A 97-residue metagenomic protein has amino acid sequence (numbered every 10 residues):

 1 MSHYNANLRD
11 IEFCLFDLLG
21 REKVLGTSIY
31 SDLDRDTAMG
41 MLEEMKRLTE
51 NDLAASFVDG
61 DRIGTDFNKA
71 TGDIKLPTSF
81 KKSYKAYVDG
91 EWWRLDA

Functional and structural regions predicted by a protein language model:
M1-A97: Amphipathic, small/basic residue-rich leader segments at the start of a protein or domain
